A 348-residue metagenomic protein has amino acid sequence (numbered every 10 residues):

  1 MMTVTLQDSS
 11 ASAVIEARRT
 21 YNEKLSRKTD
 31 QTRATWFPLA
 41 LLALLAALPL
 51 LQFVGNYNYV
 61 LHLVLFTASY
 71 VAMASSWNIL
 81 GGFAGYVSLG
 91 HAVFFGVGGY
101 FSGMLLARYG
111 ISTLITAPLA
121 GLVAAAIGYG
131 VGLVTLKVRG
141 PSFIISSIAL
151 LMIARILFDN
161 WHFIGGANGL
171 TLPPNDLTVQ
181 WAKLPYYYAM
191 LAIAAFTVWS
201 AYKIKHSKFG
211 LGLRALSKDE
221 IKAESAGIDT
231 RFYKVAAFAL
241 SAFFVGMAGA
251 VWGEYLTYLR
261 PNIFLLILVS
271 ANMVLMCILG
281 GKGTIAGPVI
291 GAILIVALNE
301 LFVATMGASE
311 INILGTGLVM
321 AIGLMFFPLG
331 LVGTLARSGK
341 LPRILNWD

Functional and structural regions predicted by a protein language model:
M2-D348: Transmembrane alpha-helices and adjacent helix-loop boundaries
